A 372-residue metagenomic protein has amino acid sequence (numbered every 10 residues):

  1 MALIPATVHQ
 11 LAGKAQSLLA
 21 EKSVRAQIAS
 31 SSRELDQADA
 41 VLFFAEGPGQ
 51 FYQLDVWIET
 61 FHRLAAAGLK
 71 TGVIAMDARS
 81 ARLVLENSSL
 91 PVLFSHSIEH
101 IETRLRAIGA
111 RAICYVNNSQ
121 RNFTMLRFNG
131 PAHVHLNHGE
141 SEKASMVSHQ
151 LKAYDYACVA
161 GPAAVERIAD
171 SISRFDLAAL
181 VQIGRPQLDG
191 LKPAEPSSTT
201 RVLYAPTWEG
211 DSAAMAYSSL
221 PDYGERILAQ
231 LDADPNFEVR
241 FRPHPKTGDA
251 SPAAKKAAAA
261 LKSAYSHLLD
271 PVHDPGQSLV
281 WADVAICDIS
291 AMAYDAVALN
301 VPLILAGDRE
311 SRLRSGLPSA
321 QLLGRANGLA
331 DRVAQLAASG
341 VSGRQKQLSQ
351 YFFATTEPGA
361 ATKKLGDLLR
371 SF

Functional and structural regions predicted by a protein language model:
A2-Q27, Q150-D222, P245: A nucleotide-sugar donor-handling region in carbohydrate enzymes
Q10-K14, E21-P48: Nucleotide-activated donor-dependent transferases that construct or modify glycoconjugates
E46-G47, F51, E59-L188: Active-site and donor-binding regions of nucleotide-sugar-utilizing enzymes
F51-A65, L69, P186-A258, A354-K363: Conserved catalytic-core segment of nucleotide-activated headgroup transferases in glycan assembly
P91-S97, G184, S266-V272, A320-R332: Short acidic-hydrophobic, aromatic-tinged amphipathic segments that line or gate anion-handling sites
H135, V272-R314: A donor-sugar binding/catalytic signature common to diverse glycosyltransferases and related nucleotide-sugar
A253-P271: Nucleotide-activated donor-binding/catalytic signature segment of Leloir-type glycosyltransferases, i.e., the conserved
L317-F372: Leloir-type glycosyltransferase catalytic cores
